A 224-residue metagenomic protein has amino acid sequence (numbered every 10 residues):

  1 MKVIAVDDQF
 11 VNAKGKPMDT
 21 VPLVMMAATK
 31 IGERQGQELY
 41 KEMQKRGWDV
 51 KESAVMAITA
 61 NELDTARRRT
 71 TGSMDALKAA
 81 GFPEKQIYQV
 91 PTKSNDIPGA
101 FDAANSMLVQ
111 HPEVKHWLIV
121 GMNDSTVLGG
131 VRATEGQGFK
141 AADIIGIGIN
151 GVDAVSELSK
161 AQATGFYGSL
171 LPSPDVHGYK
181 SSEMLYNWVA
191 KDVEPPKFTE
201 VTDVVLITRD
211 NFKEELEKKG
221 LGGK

Functional and structural regions predicted by a protein language model:
M1-Q37: Alpha-helical recognition/docking segments in bacterial nutrient-uptake and carbohydrate-utilization systems
K2-K14, V120-Y167: Venus flytrap/periplasmic-binding-protein-like
L23-E52, A100-F101, N150-V155, P172-V193: Hydrophobic alpha-helical segments within soluble ligand-binding/sensing domains
I31-E38, D64-E84, G99, A103 (+1 more regions): Short, solvent-exposed amphipathic alpha-helices that sit in or adjacent to ligand/effector-binding or catalytic
E52-A57, M74-N95: Short beta-strand elements in bilobed, periplasmic/extracellular small-molecule ligand-binding domains
A57-A60, T65, P172-K224: Hinge/cleft segment of the Venus flytrap/periplasmic-binding protein
L77-K85, H111-E113, E135-A142: Short helix-capping segments at alpha-helix termini
V90-H111, T126-G130, V155: Structural motif
